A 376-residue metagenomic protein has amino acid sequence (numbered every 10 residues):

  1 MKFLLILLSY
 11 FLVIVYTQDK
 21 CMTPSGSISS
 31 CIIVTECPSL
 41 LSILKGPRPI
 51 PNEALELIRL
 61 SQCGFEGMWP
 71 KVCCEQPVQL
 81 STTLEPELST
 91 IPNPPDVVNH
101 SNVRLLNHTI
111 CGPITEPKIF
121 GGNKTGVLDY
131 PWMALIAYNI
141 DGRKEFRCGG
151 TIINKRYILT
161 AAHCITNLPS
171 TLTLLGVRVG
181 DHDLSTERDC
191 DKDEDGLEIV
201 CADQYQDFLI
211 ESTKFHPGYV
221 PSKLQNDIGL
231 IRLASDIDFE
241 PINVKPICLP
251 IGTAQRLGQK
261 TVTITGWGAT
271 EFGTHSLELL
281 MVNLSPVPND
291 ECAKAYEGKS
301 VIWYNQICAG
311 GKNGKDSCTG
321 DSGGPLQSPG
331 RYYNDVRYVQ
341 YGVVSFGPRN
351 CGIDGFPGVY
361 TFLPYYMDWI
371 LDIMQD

Functional and structural regions predicted by a protein language model:
K2-D376: Extracellular "complement/coagulation-type" protease architecture
